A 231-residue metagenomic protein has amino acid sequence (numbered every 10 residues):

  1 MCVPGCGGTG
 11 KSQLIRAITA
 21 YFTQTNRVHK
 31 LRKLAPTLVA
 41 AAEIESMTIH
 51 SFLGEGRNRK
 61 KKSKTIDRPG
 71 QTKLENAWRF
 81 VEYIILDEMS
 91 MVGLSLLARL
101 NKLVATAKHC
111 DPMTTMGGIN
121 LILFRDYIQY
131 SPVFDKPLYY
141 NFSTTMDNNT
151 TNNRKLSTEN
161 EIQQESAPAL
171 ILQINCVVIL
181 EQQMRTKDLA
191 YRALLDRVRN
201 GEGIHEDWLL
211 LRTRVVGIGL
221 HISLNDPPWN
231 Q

Functional and structural regions predicted by a protein language model:
M1-Q231: Conserved ATP-binding/catalytic motifs of P-loop helicase motor domains
